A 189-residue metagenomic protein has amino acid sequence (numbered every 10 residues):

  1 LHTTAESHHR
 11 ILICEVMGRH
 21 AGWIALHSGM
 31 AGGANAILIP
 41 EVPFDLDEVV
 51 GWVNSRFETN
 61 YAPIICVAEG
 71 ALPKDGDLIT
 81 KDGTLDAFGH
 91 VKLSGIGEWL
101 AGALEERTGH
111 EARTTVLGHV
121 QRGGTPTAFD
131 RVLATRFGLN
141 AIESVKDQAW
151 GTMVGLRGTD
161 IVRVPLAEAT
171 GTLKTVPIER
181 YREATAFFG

Functional and structural regions predicted by a protein language model:
L1-E111: Accessory alpha-helical/coil subdomains and C-terminal extensions that flank or cap enzyme catalytic cores
I13-H20, E69, H119-V120, G155-V162: A glycine-rich phosphate-binding loop feature that marks nucleotide/adenosyl-phosphate handling sites
E58-T59, E106-T108, F137, K146-Q148 (+1 more regions): A structural signal for short secondary-structure junctions
D77-T80, G124-V132, V164-G171: Short glycine/threonine-rich loop-to-helix capping motif typified by GTGT followed within a few residues by an Asp-Pro
D82-S94, V120-G138, I142-K146, A184: Catalytic, metal-anchored helix/loop core of enzyme active sites in primary metabolism
H110-R113, A149-T152, D160: A short pocket-lining beta-strand/turn micro-motif at the edge of beta-sheets
A112-Q121: Glycine- and acidic-rich phosphate- and metal-coordinating loops
T152-G189: Phosphate-binding loop/pocket of nucleotide- and phosphate-handling active sites
